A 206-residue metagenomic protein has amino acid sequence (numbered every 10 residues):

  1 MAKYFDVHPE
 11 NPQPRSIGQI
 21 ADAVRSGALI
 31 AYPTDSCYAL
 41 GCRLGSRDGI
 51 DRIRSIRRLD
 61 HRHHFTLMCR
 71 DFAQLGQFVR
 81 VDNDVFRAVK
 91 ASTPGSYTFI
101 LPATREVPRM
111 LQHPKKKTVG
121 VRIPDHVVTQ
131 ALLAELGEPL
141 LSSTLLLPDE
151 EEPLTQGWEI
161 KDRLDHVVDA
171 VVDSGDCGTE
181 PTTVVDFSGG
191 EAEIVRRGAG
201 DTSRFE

Functional and structural regions predicted by a protein language model:
M1-E206: Active-site-adjacent structural elements in enzyme catalytic cores
